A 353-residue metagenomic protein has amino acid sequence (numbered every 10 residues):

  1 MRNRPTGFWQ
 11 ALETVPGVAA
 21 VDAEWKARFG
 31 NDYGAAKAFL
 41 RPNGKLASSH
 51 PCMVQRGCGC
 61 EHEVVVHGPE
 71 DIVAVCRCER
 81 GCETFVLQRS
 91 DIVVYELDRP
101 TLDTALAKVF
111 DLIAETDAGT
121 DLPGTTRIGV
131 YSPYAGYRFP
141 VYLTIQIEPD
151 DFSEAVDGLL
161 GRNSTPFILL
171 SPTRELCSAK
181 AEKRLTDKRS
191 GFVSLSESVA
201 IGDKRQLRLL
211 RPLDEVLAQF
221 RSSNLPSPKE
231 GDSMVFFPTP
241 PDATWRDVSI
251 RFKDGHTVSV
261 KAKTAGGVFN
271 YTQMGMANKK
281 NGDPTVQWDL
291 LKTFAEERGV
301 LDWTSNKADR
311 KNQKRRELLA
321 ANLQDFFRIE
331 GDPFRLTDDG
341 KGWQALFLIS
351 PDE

Functional and structural regions predicted by a protein language model:
M1-G136: Extended, compositionally biased accessory segments flanking or bridging domains
N43, G299-Q313, N322: Short helix-coil junctions and helix-kink-helix linkers
F85-A107, R208-D242: Surface-exposed beta-loop interaction hotspot
A135-F152, T173-A179, E297-L301, A308: Short acidic, S/G/P-rich loop/turn micro-motifs used as interaction or catalytic elements
D150-R162: Conserved Walker B catalytic segment
L160-L225: Charged, structured surface patches that assemble and position nucleic-acid processing machinery
M234-R246, R251-D254, V260-A262, E317-E353: DNA-binding patch around the recognition helix
K261-T304, L319-A320: Short amphipathic alpha-helical recognition elements used for nucleic-acid or partner binding across transcription
